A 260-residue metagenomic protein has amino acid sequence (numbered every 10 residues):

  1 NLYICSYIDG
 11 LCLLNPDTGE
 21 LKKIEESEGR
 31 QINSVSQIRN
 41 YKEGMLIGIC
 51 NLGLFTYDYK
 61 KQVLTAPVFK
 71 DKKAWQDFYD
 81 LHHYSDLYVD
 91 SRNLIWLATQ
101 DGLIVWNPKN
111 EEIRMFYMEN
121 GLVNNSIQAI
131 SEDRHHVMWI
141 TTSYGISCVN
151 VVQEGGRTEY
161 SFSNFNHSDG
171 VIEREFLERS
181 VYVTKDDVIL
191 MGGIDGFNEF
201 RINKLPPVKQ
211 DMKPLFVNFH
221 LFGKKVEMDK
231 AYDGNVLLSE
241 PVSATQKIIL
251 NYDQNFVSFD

Functional and structural regions predicted by a protein language model:
N1, R39-E43, V89-R92, E132-H135 (+1 more regions): Residue-level detector of Asp-centered blade-edge/turn motifs that repeat once per structural unit in beta-propeller
L2-I4, G44-G48, L94-L97, V137-I140 (+1 more regions): Conserved beta-propeller blade signature
G10-C12, G53-F55, L103-V105, I146-C148 (+1 more regions): Structural signal for beta-propeller blades
N15-G19, D58-Q62, N107-E111, V151-G155 (+1 more regions): Short loop/turn segments that connect beta-strands within beta-propeller blades
G19-K23, K61-A66, K72, N110-M115 (+1 more regions): Predominantly a core beta-strand signature of beta-propeller blades across repeat-based propeller domains
E28-I32, D71-S85, D101, R114-E132 (+1 more regions): Residue-level "micro-hotspots" composed of small/polar
N33-S36, G48-F55, Y79-P108, H135: Beta-propeller domains
